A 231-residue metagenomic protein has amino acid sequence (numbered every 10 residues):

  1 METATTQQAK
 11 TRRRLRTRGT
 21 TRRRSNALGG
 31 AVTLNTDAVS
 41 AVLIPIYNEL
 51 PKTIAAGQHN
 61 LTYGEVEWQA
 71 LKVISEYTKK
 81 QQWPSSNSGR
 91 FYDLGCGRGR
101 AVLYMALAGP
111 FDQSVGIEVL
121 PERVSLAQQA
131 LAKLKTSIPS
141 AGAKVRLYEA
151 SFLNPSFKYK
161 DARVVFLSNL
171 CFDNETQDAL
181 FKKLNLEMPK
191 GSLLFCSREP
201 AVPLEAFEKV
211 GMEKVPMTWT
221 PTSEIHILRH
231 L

Functional and structural regions predicted by a protein language model:
G30-N87: S-adenosyl-L-methionine
S88-G97: Conserved class I S-adenosyl-L-methionine
G99-L103: Glycine-rich SAM-binding Motif I of class I
A108-Q113: Conserved S-adenosyl-L-methionine
L120: Conserved SAM/SAH-binding beta-strand->alpha-helix loop
L126-Y159: S-adenosyl-L-methionine
A162-E175: A short SAM/SAH-binding and catalytic strip from SAM-dependent methyltransferases
F172-L231: C-terminal substrate-binding/active-site "lid" region of AdoMet-derived donor-dependent transferases
